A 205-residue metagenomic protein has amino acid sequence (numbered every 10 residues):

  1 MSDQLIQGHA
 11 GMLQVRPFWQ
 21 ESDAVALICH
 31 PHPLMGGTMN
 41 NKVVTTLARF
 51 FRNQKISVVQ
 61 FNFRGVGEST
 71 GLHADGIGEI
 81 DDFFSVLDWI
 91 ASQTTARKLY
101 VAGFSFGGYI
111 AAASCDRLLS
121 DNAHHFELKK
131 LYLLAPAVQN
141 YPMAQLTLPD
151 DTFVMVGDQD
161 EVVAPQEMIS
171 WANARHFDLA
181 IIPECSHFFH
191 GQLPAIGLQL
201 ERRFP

Functional and structural regions predicted by a protein language model:
I6-G8, M12-Q93: Serine-hydrolase catalytic machinery in alpha/beta-hydrolase-like enzymes
G71, C185-G197: Catalytic histidine-centered segment of alpha/beta-hydrolase-like enzymes
A102-A111: Gly/Ala-rich beta-loop-alpha elbow adjacent to hydrolase catalytic centers
L148, T152-V156, D160: Short beta-strand/loop motif that positions the catalytic acidic residue of the alpha/beta-hydrolase fold
D158-V163, H187-F188: Acidic catalytic loop of the alpha/beta-hydrolase fold
V163-A172, P194: Short alpha-helix in the alpha/beta-hydrolase fold that links the catalytic acid
N173-F188: Catalytic histidine neighborhood in serine/cysteine hydrolases with alpha/beta-hydrolase-type architecture
